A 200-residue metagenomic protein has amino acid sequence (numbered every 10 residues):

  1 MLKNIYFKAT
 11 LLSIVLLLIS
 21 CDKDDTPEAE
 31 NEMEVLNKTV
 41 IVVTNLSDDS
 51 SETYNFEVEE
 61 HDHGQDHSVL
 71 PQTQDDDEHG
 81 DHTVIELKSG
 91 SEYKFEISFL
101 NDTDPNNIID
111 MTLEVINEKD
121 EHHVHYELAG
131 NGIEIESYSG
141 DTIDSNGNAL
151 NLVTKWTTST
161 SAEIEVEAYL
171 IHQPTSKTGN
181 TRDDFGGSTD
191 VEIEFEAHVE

Functional and structural regions predicted by a protein language model:
M1, Y6, T53-N55: Intrinsic disorder/low-structure terminal segments
L2-N4, I14-I41: Bacterial Sec-dependent N-terminal signal peptides
A9-L11: Low-complexity, glycine/proline/serine-enriched flexible coil segments that act as short hinges or interruptions within
E30-E200: First exposed extracellular module after export/assembly in secreted or surface-exposed proteins
